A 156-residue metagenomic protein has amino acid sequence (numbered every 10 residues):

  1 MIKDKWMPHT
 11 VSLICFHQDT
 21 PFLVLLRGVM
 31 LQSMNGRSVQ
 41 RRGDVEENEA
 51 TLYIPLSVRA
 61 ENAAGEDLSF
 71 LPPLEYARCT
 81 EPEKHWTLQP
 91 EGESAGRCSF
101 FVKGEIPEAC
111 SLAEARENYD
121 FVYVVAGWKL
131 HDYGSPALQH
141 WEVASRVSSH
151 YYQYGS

Functional and structural regions predicted by a protein language model:
M1-G43: Active-site-proximal polar cores
L25-S156: Short, conserved turn/kink motifs that form compact alpha/beta structural patches or helix kinks used as
